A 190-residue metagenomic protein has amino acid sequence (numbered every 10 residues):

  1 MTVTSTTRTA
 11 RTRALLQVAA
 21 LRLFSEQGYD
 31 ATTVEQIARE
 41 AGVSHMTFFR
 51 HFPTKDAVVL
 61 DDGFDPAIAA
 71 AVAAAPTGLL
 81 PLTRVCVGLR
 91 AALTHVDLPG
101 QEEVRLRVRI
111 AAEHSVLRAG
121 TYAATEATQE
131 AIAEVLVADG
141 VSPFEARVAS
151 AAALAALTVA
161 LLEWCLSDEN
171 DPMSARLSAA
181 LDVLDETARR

Functional and structural regions predicted by a protein language model:
M1-Q27, A31-V43, L60, A71: Basic, helix-initiating cap at the start of DNA-binding domains
R39, P53-T54: Residue-level detection of the helix-turn-helix DNA-binding "recognition helix"
V43-F52: Short hydrophobic/aromatic patch on the recognition helix
D56-A67: Alpha-helical DNA-contacting segments of helix-turn-helix folds
A69-R107: Hydrophobic alpha-helical connector segments
G88-A91, L177-R190: N-terminal hydrophobic signal/anchor transmembrane helix of membrane proteins
H114-D139, R147-A151: Amphipathic alpha-helical packing segments from all-alpha helical-bundle domains
Y122, D139-D182: Hydrophobic/aromatic-rich alpha-helical bundle segments in the mid-to-C-terminal region
